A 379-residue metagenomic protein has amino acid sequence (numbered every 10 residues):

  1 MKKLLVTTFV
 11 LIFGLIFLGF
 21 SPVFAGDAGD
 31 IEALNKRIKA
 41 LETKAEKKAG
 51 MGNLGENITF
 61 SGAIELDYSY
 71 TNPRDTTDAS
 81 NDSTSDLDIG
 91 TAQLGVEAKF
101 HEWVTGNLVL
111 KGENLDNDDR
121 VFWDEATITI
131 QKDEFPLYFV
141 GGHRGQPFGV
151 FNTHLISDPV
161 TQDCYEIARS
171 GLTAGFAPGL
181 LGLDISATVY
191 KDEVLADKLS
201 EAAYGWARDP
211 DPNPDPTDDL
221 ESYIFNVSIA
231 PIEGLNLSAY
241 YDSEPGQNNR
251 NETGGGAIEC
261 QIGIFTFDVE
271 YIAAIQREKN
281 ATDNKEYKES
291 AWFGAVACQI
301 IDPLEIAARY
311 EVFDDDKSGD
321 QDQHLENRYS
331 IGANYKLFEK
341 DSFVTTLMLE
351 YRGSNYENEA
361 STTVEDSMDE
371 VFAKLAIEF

Functional and structural regions predicted by a protein language model:
M1-F9: Bacterial N-terminal signal peptides that target proteins for export
L15-V23: C-terminal segment of classical bacterial N-terminal signal peptides
P22-E65, Y70, R74, F379: N-terminal periplasmic/intermembrane-space "pro-region" immediately following the signal or transit peptide
A28-E32, Y70-T84, A126-D133, H143 (+1 more regions): Outer-membrane beta-barrel pore domains
I31, N35-I38, E125, G171 (+1 more regions): Extracytoplasmic/secreted envelope proteins and their assembly/folding machinery, especially bacterial periplasmic
A49-T76, N81-L195, D219-E221, S228-L235 (+5 more regions): Outer membrane beta-barrel
D163, P216, K285: Glycine- and other small-residue-rich loops at beta-strand/loop junctions that grip anionic moieties
D192-G246: Loop-centered beta-sheet repeat module
